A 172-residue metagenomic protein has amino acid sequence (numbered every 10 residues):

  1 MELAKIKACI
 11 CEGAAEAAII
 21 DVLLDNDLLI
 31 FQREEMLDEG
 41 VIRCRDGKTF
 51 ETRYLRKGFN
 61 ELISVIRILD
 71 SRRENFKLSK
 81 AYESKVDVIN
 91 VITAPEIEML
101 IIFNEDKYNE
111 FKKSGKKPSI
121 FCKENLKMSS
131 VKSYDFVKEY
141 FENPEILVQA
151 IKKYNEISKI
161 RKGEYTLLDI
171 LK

Functional and structural regions predicted by a protein language model:
M1-K5, A17-D38, G47-K172: C-terminal accessory helical subdomains adjacent to catalytic cores in phosphodiester- and nucleotide-handling enzymes
K7-I10: Conserved beta-strand elements of the Class I
